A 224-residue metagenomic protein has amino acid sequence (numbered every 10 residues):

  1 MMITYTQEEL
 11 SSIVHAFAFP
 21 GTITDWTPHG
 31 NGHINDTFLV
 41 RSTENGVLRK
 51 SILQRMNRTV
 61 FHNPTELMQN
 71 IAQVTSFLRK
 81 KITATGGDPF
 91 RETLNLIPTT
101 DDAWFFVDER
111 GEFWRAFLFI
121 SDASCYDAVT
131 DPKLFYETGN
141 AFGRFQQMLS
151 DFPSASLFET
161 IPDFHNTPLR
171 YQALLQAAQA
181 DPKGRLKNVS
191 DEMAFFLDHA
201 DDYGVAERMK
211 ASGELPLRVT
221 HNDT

Functional and structural regions predicted by a protein language model:
M1-T27, L78: Juxta-kinase regulatory segment immediately upstream of eukaryotic protein kinase catalytic domains
M2, T27-N31, I52-T65, I120-N140 (+1 more regions): ATP-dependent phospho-/nucleotidyl transfer catalytic cores
S12-I13, D36-L39, N70-F77: Residue-level detector of alpha-helical secondary structure
F19-E44: ATP-binding glycine-rich phosphate-binding loop
T37-L39, A116, V219: Conserved hydrophobic/aromatic beta-strand scaffold that supports enzyme active sites
V40-S42, F117, F196: Short beta-strand element of the conserved SAM-dependent methyltransferase core
V47-N70, S76-S156: ATP-binding pocket architecture of kinase catalytic cores
T224: Hydrophobic HxD+1 residue recognition
